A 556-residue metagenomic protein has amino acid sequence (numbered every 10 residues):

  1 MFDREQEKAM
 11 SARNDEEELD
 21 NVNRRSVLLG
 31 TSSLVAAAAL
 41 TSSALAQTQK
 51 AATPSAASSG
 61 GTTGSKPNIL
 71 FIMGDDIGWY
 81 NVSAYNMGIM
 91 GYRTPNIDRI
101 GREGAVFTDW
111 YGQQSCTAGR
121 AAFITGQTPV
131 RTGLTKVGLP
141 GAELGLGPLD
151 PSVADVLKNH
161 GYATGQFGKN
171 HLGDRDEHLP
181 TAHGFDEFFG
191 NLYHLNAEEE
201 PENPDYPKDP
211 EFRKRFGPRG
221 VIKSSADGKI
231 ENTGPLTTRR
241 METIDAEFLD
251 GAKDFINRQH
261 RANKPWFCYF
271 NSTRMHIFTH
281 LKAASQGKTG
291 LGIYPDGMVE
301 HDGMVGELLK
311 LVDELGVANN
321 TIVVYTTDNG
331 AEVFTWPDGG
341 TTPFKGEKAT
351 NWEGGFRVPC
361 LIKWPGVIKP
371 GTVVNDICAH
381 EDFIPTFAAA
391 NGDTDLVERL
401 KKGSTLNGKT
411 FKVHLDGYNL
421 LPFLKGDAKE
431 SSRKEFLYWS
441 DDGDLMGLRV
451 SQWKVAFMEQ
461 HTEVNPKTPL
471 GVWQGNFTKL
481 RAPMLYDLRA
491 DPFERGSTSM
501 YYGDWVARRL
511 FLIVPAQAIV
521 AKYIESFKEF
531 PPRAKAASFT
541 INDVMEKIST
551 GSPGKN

Functional and structural regions predicted by a protein language model:
F2, S11-K479, P483, P492-N556: Formylglycine-dependent sulfatase
